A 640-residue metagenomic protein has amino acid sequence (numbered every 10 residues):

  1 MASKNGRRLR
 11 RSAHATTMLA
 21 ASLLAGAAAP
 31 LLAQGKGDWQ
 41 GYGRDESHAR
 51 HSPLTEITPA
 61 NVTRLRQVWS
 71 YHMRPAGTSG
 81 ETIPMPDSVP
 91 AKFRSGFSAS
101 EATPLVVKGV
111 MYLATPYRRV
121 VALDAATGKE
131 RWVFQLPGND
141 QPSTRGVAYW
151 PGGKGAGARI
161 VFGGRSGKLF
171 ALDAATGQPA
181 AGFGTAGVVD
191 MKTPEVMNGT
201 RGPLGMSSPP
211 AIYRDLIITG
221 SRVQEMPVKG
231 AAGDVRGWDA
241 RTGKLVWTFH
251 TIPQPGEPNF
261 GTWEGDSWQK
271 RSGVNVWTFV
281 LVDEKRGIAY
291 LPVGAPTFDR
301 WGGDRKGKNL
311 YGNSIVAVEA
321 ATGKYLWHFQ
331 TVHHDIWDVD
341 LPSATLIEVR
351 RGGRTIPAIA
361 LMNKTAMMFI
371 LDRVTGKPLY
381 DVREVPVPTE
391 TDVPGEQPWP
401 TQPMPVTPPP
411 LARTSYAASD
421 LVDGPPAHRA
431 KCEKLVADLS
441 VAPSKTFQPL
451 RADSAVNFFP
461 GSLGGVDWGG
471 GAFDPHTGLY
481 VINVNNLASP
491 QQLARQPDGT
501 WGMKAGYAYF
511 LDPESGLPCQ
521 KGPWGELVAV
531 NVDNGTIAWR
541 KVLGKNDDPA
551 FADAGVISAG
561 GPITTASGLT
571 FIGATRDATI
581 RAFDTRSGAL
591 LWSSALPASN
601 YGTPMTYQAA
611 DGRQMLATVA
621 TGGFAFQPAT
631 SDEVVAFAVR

Functional and structural regions predicted by a protein language model:
A15-P30: Bacterial N-terminal signal peptides
Q34-T78, P104-V106: Mature N-terminal segment immediately following signal peptide/propeptide cleavage in secreted/periplasmic
W39-G43, G96-R119, Q141-K168, G202-P227 (+11 more regions): Repeat-blade elements of multi-bladed beta-propeller folds
V68, K129-V133, A180-A181, V246-W247 (+4 more regions): A structural motif specific to WD40 beta-propellers
Y71-T103, V133-A156, T185-A211, H250-F279 (+10 more regions): Extracytoplasmic beta-rich repeat domains
L172, A232-L245, K308-T322, V374-T375 (+2 more regions): Beta-propeller blade signature
S343-V393: Phosphate/diphosphate-binding loops
Y507-Y509, V532, T536-L590: Generic long, charged, amphipathic alpha-helical segments
